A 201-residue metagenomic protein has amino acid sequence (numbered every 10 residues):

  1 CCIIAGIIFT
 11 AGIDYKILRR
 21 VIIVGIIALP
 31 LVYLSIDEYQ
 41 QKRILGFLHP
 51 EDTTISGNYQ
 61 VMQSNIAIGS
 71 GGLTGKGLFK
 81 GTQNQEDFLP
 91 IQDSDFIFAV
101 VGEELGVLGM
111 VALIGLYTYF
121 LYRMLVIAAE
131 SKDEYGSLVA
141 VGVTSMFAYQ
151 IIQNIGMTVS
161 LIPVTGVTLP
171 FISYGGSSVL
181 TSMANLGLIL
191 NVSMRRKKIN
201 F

Functional and structural regions predicted by a protein language model:
C1-F9, V24-I26, N185-G187: Hydrophobic transmembrane alpha-helices of multi-pass, membrane-embedded glycosylation machinery
A5-D14, Y119-A128, L190-R196: Structural signal for the C-terminal ends of transmembrane alpha-helices and the immediately following loop
D14-R19, I127-Y135, N200: Interfacial helix-loop-helix linkers and transmembrane-helix boundary segments in multi-pass membrane proteins
I17-M110, E134-Y135: Hydrophobic, glycine- and aromatic-enriched re-entrant/interface helices and adjoining loop segments
I22, V100-E103, V143-F147, G175-S178: Transmembrane helix-bundle signature of multi-pass membrane transporters/permeases
L108-R123: Selective detector of the "anchor" transmembrane alpha-helix that sits immediately C-terminal
V126-G166, I172: Loop-to-helix entry and N-terminal half of a specific, functionally important transmembrane alpha helix in multi-pass
Q153-F201: A juxtamembrane structural motif centered on a specific transmembrane helix
